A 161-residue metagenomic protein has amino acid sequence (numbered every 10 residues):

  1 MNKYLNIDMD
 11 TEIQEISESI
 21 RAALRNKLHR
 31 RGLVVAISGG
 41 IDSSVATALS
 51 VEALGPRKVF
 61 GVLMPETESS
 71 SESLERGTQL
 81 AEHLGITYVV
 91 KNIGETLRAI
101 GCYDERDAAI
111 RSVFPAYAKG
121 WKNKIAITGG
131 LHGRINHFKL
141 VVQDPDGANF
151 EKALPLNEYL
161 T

Functional and structural regions predicted by a protein language model:
M1-T161: ATP-dependent adenylation/nucleotidyltransferase module used to activate substrates
